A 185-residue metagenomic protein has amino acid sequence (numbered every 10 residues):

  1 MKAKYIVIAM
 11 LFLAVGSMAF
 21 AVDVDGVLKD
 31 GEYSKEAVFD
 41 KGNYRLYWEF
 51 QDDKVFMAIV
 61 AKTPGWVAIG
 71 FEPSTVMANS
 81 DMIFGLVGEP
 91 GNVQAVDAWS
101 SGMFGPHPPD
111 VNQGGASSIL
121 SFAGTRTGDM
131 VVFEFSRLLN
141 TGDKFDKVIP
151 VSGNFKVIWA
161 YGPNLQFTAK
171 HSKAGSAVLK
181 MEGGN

Functional and structural regions predicted by a protein language model:
M1-K2: N-terminal secretory signal peptides that target proteins for export/translocation
Y5-A14: Sec-dependent N-terminal signal peptides
L13-A21: C-terminal segment of classical bacterial N-terminal signal peptides
F20-N185: Extracellular-facing/secreted segment signature in eukaryotic proteins
